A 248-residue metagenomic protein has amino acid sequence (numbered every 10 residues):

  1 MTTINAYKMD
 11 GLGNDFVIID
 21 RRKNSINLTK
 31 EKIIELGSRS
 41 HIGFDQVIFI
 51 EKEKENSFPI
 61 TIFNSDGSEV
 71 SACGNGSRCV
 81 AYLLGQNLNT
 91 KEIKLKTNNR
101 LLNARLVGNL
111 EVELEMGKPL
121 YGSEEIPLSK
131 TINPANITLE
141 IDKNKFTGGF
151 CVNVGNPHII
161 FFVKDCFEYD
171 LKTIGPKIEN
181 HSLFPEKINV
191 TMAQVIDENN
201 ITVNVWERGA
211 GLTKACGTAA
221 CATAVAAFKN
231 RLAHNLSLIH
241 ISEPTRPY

Functional and structural regions predicted by a protein language model:
M1-V17, R21-R22, I137-I141, C151: N-terminal, positively charged, Ser/Thr/Ala/Gly-biased leader segments that form transit/presequence-like amphipathic
T29-K32, G37-S71, V80, Q86 (+1 more regions): Anion-binding (especially nucleotide phosphate/pyrophosphate-binding) glycine-rich loop and adjoining beta-alpha core
V70-N75, G209-T223: Short glycine/threonine-rich catalytic loop with a Thr-x-Gly-x-Asp
C73-N89, C221-A233: DPxDG-like acidic metal-binding loop motif
Q86-T131: Hydrophobic alpha-helical segments and helix pairs
L120-G148: Active-site glycine-rich loop that binds ribose-phosphate moieties when present
A135-I141, G148-F150, F161-S182: Anionic-ligand binding region
H240-Y248: Single conserved hydrophobic/aromatic residue that forms the stacking wall/gate of nucleotide- or nucleobase-binding
